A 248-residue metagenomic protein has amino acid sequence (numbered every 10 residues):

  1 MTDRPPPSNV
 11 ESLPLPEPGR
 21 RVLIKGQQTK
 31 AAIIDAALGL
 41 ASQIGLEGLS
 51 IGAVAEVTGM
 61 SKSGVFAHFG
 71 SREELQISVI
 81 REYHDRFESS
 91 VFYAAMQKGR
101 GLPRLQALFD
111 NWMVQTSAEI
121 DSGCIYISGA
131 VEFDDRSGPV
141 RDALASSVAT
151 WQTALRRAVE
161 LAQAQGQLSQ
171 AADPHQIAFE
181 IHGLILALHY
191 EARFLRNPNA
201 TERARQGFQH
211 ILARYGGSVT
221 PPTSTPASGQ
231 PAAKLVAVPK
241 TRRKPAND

Functional and structural regions predicted by a protein language model:
M1-I44, G48-V57, E74-I77: Basic, helix-initiating cap at the start of DNA-binding domains
M1-Q28, S218-D248: N-terminal intrinsically disordered/low-complexity leader segments
Q28-G39, Q43, E56-V57, E74-Q97 (+4 more regions): Alpha-helical structural segments
A36-A37, T58, A162, A178: Small-residue (primarily alanine) positions within well-ordered alpha-helices, especially packing/interaction faces
T58-F69: Short hydrophobic/aromatic patch on the recognition helix
R104, A118-P139: Amphipathic alpha-helical segments used for helix-helix packing
P139-A149, Q163-H210, Y215, V219-P231 (+1 more regions): Hydrophobic/aromatic-rich alpha-helical bundle segments in the mid-to-C-terminal region
